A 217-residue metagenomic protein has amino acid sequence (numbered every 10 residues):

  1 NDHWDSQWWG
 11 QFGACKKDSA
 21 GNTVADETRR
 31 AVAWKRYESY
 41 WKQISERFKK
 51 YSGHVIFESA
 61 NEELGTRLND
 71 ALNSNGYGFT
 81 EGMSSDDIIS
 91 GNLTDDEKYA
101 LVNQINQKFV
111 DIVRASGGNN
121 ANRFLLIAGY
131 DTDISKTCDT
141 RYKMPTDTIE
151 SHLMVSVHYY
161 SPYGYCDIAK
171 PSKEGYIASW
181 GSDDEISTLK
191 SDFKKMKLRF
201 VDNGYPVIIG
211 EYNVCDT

Functional and structural regions predicted by a protein language model:
N1-C15, A20, R36: Aromatic-lined carbohydrate-binding surfaces of glycoside hydrolases
D5-W8, I134, C215-D216: Short, solvent-exposed loop/turn segments at secondary-structure junctions
A25, R30-E185, K194-V214: Active-site region of glycoside hydrolase catalytic domains
